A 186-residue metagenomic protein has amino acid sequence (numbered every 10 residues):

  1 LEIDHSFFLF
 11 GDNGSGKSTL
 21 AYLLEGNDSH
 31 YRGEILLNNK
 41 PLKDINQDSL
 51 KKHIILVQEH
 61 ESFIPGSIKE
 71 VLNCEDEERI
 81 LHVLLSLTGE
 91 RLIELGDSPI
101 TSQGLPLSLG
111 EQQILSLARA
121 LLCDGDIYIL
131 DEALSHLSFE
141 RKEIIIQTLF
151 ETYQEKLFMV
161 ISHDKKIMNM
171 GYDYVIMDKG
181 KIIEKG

Functional and structural regions predicted by a protein language model:
F10-D12: The feature captures the beta-strand-to-loop junction immediately N-terminal to the Walker
L24-E25: Helix-to-loop junction immediately C-terminal to a conserved catalytic motif
G33-K40, L50: Conserved ABC transporter NBD signature motif
E61-P99: Conserved "ABC signature" C-loop
T88-L115, R119: ABC-fold ATPase nucleotide-binding domain signature/coupling loops
Q103, E132-S138: Walker B catalytic motif
A120-D126, E155: A short, proline-enriched helix->beta-strand linker immediately N-terminal to the Walker B motif in ABC-type P-loop
K142-Q154, K166: Helical segment within the ABC ATPase nucleotide-binding domain
